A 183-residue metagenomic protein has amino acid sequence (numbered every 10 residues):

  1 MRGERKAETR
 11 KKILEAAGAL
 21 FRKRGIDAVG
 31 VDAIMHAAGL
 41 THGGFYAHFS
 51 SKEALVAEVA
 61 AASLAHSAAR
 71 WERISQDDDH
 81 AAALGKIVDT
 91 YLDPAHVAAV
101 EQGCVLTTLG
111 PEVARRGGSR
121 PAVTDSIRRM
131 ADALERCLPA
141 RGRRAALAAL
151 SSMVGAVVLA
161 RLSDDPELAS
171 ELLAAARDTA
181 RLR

Functional and structural regions predicted by a protein language model:
M1-A7: N-terminal intrinsically disordered/low-complexity leader segments
K12, L20-A54, E58: Helix-turn-helix
E15, A81-H96, L147, S170 (+1 more regions): Amphipathic alpha-helical segments that line or abut small-molecule/effector binding pockets and mediate allosteric
E58, E72-G103: Hydrophobic alpha-helical connector segments
A65-A68, G85, V100-Q102, V113-A140 (+1 more regions): Amphipathic alpha-helical packing segments from all-alpha helical-bundle domains
L92-H96, L106-R115: Helix-loop "lid/cap" segments that line or gate small-molecule binding pockets
G117-T124, R136-R183: Hydrophobic/aromatic-rich alpha-helical bundle segments in the mid-to-C-terminal region
